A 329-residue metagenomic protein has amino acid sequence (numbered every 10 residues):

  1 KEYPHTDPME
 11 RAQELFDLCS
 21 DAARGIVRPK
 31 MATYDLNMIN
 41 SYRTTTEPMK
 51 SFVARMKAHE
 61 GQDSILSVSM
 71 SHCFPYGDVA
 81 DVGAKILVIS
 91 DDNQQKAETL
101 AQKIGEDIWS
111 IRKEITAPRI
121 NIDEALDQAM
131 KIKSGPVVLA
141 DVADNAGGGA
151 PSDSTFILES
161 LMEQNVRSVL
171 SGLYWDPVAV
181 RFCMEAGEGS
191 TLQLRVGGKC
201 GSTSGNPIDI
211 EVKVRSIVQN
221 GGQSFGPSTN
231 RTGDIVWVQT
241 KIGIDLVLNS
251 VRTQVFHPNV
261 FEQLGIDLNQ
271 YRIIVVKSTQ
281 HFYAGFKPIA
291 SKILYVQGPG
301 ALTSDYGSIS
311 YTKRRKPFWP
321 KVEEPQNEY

Functional and structural regions predicted by a protein language model:
K1-P29, P136, D141-L158, M162-V178: Active-site histidine-anchored catalytic micro-motif
L18, W175-G221, L294-A301: Acidic, Ser/Thr-rich peripheral helices and adjacent loops at domain boundaries
A23-M31, N40-E124, Q128-K131: Accessory alpha-helical/coil subdomains and C-terminal extensions that flank or cap enzyme catalytic cores
R24-R28, Y34-L66, K292-L294, G298-Y329: Flexible inter-domain linker/hinge segments
T44-M49, Q128-M130, A146-L158, C183-E188: Short glycine/threonine-rich loop-to-helix capping motif typified by GTGT followed within a few residues by an Asp-Pro
V68-P75, I122-L126, I157, G221-F225 (+2 more regions): Glycine-rich, charged/polar anion/phosphate-binding loops that engage phosphate groups from diverse ligands
I86, W109, G221-Y329: Extended hydrophobic packing segments that form well-structured cores
D91-Q94, A143-A146, W175-P177, G243 (+2 more regions): Short, glycine-/Ser/Thr-/acidic-enriched flexible segments
